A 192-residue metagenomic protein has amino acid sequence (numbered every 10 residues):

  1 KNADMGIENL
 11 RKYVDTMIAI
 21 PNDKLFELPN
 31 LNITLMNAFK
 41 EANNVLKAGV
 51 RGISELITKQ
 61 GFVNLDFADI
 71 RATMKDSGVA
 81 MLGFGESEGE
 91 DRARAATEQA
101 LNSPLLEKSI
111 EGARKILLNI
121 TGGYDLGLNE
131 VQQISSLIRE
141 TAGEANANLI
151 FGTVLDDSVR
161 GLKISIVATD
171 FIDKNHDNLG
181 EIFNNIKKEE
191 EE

Functional and structural regions predicted by a protein language model:
K1-E192: Tubulin/FtsZ superfamily GTPase core signature
